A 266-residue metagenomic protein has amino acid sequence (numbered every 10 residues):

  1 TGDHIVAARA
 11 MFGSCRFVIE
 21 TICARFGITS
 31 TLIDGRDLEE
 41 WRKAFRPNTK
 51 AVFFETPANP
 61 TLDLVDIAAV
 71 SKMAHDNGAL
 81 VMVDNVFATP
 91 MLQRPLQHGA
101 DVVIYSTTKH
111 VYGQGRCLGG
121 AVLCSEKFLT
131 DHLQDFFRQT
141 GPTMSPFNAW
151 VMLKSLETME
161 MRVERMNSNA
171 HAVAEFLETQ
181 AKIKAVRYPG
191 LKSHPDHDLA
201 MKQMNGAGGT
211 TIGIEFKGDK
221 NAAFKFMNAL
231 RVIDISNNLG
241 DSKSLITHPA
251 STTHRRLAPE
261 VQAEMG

Functional and structural regions predicted by a protein language model:
T1-K182, R187: Conserved PLP-enzyme active-site core in the AAT-like
K182-G266: Conserved C-terminal alpha-helix-loop-beta "cap" of PLP-dependent enzymes that closes/shapes the active-site mouth
